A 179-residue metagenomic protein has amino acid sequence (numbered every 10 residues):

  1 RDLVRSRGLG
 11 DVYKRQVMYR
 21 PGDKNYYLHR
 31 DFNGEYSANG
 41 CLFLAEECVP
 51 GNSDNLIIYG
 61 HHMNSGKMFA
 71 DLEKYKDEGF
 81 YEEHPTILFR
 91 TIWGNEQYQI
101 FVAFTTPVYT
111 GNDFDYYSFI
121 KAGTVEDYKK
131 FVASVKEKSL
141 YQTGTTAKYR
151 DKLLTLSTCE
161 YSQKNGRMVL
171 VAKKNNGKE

Functional and structural regions predicted by a protein language model:
D2-Y13: Single conserved hydrophobic/aromatic residue that forms the stacking wall/gate of nucleotide- or nucleobase-binding
D11, V17-R20: N-terminal Sec/ER secretory leader and immediately downstream segment of secreted/extracellular precursors
Y19-N33, S37-E179: Extracytoplasmic/periplasmic soluble domains downstream of a signal peptide or transmembrane helix
